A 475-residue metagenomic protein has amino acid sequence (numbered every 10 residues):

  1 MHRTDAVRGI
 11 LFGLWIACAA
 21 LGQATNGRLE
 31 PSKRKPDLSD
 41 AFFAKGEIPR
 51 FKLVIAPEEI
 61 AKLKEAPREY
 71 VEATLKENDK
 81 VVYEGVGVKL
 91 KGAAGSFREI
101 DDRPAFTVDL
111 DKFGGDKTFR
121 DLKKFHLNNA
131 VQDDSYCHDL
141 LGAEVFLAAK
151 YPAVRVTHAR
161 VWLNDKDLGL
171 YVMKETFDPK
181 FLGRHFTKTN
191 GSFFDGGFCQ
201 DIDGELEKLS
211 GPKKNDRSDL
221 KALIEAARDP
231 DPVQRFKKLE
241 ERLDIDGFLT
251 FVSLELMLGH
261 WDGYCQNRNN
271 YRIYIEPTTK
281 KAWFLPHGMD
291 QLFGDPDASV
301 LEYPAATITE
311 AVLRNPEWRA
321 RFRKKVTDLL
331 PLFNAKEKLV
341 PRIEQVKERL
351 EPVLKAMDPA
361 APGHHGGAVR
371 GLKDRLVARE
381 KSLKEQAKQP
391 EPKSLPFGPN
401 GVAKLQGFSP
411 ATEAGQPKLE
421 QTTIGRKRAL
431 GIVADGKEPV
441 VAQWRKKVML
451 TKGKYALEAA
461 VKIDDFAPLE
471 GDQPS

Functional and structural regions predicted by a protein language model:
M1-L11: Bacterial N-terminal signal peptides that target proteins for export
H2, P304-T307, N400-A403: Secondary-structure junction/capping motif
G9-A20: Bacterial N-terminal signal peptides
G13, L254, L457-A459: Hydrophobic alpha-helical membrane-embedded or membrane-associated segments
G22-P396: Phosphate/dinucleotide-binding and metal-coordinating scaffold of catalytic cores in nucleotide-dependent enzymes
P390-S475: Extracellular and organelle-lumenal recognition/adhesion modules and their flexible linkers in secreted
